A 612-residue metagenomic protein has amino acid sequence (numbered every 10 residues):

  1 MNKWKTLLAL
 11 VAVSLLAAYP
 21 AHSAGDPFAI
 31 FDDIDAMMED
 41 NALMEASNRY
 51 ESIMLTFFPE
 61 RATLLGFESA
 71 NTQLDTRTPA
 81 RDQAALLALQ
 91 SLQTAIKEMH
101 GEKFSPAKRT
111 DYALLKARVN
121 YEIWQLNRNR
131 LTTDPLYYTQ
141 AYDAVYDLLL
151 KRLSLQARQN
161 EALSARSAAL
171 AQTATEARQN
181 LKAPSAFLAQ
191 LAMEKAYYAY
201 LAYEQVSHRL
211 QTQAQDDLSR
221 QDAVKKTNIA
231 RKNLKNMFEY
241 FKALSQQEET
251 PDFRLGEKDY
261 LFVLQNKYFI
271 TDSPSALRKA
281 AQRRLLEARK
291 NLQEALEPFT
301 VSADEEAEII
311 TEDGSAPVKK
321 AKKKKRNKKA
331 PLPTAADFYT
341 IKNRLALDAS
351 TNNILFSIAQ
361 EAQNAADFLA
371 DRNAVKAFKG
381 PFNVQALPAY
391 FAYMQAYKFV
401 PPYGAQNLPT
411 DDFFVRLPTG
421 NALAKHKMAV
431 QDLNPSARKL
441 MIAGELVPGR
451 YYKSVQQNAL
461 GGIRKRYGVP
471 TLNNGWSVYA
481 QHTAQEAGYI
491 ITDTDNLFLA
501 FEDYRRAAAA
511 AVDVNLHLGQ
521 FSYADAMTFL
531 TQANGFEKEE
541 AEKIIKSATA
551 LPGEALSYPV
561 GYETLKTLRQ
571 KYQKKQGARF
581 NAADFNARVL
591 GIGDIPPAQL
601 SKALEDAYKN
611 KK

Functional and structural regions predicted by a protein language model:
M1-L8: Bacterial N-terminal signal peptides that target proteins for export
A9-A17: Bacterial N-terminal signal peptides
Y19-S23: Sec/Tat signal peptide C-region and signal peptidase I cleavage site
A24-K612: N-terminal maturation segment of proteins
